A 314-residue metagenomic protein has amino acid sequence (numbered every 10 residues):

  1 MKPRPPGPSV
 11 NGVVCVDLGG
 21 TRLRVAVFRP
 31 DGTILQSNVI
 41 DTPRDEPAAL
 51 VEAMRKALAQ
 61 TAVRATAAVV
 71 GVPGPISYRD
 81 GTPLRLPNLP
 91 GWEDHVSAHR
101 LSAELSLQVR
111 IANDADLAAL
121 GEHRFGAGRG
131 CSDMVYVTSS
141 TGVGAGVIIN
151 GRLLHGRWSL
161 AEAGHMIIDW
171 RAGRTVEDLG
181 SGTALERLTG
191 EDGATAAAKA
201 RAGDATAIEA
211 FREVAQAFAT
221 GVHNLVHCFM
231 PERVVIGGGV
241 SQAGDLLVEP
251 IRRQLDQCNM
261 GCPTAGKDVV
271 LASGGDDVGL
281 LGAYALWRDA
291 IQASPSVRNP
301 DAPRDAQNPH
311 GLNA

Functional and structural regions predicted by a protein language model:
M1-V69, Y78-T82, L101-L107, G121-V135 (+1 more regions): ATP-binding/phosphotransfer module of carbohydrate and carboxylate kinases, centering on a glycine-rich
D17-T21, T138-G142, S159: A short acidic Gly-Thr/Ser loop motif
L23-V27, V143-I148: Short beta-strand scaffold segments in enzyme catalytic cores
N38-I40, P87, R157: Short hydrophobic alpha-helix segments
T82-E93: A charged helix-plus-loop insertion that forms the helical arch/lid used to bind and gate nucleic-acid substrates
V109-N113: General beta-strand structural signal in soluble alpha/beta enzymes
D114, S140, A283: Active-site glycine-centered loops adjacent to acidic/histidine catalytic or metal-binding residues that shape
